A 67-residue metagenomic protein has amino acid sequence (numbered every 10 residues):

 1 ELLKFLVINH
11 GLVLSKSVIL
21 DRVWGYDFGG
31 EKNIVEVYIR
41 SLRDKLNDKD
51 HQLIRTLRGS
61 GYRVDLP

Functional and structural regions predicted by a protein language model:
E1-D50, R55-T56: Positively charged, aromatic-enriched patches within helix-turn-helix-type DNA-binding elements, predominantly
Q52-P67: A short linear beta-strand->loop->alpha-helix hinge motif most characteristic of winged-helix/helix-turn-helix
